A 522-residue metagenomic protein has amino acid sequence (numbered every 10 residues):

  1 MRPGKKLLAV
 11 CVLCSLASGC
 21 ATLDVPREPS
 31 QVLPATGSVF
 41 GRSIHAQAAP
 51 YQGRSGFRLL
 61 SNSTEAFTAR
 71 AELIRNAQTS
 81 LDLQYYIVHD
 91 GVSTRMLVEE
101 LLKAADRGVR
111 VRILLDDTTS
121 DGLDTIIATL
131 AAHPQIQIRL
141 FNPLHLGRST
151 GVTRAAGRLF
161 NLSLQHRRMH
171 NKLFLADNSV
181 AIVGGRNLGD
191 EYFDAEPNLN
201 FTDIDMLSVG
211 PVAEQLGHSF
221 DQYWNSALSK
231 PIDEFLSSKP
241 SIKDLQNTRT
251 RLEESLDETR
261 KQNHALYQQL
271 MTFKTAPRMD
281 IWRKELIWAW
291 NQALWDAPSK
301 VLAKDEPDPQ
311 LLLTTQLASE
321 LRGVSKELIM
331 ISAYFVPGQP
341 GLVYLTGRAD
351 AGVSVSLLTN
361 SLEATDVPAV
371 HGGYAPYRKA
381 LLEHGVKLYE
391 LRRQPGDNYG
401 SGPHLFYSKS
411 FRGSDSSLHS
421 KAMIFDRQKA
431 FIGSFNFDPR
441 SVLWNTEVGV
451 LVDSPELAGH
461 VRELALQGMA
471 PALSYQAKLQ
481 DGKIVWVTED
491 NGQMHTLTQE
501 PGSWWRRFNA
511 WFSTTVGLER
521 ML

Functional and structural regions predicted by a protein language model:
M1-L8: Bacterial N-terminal signal peptides that target proteins for export
K5, G19-K172, A176-L522: Charged, low-complexity intrinsically disordered terminal segments
A9-S18: Bacterial N-terminal signal peptides
